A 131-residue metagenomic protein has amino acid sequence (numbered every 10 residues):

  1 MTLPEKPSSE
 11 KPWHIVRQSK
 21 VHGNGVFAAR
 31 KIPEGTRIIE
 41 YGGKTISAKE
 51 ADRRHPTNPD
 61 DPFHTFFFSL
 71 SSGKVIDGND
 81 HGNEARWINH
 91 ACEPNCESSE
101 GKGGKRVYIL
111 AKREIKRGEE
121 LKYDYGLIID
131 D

Functional and structural regions predicted by a protein language model:
P4-S98: Catalytic cores of histone-lysine modification enzymes
C92-D131: C-terminal SET catalytic tail plus cysteine-rich post-SET Zn-binding segment of SAM-dependent SET-domain
